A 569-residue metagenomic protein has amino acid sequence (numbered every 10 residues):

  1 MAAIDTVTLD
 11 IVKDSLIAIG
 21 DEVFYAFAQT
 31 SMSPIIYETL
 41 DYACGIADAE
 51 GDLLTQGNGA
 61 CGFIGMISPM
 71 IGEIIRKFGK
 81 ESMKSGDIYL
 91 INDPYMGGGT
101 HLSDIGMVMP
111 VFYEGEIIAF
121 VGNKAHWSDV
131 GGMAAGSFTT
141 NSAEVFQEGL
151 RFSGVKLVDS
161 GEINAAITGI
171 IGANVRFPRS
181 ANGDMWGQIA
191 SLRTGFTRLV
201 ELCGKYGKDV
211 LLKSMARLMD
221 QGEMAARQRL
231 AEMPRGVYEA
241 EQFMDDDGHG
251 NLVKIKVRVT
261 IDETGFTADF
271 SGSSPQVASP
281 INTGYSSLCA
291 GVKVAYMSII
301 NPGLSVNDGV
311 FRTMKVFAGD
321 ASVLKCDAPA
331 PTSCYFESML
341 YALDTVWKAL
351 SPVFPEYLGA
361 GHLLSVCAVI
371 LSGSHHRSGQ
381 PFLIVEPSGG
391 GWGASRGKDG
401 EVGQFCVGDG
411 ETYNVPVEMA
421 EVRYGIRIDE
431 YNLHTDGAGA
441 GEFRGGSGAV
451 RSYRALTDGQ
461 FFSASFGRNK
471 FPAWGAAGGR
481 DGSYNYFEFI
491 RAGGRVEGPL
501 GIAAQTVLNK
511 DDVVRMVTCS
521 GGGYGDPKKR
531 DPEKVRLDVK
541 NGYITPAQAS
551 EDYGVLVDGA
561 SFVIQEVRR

Functional and structural regions predicted by a protein language model:
M1-S85, L90-Y113, I117-T267, S271-R569: Glycine/proline-enriched, intrinsically flexible loops and inter-domain linkers
